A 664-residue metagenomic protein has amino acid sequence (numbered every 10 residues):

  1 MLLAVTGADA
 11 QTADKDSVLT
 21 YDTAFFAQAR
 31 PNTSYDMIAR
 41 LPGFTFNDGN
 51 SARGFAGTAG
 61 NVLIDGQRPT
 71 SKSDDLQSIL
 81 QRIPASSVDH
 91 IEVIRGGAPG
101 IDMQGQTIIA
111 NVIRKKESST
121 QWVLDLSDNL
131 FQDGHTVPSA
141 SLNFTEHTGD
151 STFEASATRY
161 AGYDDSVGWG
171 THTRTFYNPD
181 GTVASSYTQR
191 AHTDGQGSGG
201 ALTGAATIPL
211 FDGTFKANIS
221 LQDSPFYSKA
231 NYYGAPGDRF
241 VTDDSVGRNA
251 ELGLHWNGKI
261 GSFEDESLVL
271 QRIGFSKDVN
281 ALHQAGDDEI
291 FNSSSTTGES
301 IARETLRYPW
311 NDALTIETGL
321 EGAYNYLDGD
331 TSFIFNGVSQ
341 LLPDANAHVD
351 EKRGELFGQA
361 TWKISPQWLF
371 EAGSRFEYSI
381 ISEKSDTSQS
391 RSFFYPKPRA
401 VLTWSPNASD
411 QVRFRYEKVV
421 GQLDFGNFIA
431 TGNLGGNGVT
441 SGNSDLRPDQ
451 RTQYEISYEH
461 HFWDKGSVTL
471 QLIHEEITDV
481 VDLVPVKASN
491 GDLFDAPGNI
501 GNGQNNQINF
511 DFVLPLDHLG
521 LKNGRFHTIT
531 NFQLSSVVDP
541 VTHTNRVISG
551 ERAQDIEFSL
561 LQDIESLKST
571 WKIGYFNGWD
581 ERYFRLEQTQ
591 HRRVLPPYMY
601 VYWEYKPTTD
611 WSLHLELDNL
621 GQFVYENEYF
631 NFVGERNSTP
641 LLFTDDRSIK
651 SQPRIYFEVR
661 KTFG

Functional and structural regions predicted by a protein language model:
L19-T20, Y35-S71, I109-N111: Extracytoplasmic beta-strand/coil segments of soluble accessory domains associated with Gram-negative outer-membrane
S34-M37, S78-I79, M103-L126, P138-A140: N-terminal periplasmic accessory domains that precede and gate Gram-negative outer-membrane beta-barrel machines
R68-R95, L142, G204: Short acidic/polar hinge/loop motifs at secondary-structure boundaries that mediate gating or recognition
N143, T528-V537, T542, I548-P607 (+2 more regions): C-terminal beta-barrel architecture of Gram-negative outer-membrane proteins
A201-S224, D243-Q389, S405, Q507-N531: Face-selective signature of the C-terminal outer-membrane beta-barrel domain
S276, Y326-D328, F333, I380 (+8 more regions): Surface-exposed extracellular loop regions of Gram-negative outer-membrane beta-barrel proteins, predominantly
E299-R303, N443, R447, S467-I529 (+3 more regions): Outer membrane beta-barrel strand-and-loop segments of large Gram-negative receptors, especially TonB-dependent
T528, Y605-G664: C-terminal beta-signal and adjacent terminal beta-strands/loops of Gram-negative outer-membrane beta-barrel proteins
